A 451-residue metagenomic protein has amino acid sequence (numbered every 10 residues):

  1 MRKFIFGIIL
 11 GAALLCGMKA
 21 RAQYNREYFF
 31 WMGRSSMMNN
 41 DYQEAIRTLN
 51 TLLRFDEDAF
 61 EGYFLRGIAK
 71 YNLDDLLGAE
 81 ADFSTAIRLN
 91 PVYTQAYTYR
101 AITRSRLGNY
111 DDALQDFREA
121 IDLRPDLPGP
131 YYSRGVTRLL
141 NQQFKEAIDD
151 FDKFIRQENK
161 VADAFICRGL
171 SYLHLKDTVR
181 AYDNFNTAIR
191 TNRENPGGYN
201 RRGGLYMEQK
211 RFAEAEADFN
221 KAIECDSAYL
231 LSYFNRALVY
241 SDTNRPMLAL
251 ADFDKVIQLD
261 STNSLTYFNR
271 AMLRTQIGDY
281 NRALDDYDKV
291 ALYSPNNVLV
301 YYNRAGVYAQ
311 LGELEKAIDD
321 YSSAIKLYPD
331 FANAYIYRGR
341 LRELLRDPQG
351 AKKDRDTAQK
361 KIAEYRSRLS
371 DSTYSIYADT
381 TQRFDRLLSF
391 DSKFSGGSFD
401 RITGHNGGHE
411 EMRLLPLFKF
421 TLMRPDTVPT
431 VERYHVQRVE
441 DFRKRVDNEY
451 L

Functional and structural regions predicted by a protein language model:
M38-N39, N72, R106, L140 (+6 more regions): Register position in tetratricopeptide repeats
T51-L52, T85-A86, E119-A120, K153-F154 (+6 more regions): Canonical positions in the second alpha-helix
F55, L89, L123, Q157-E158 (+6 more regions): Structural marker of alpha-solenoid helical repeat scaffolds
N303, A309-Q310, K326-L451: Eukaryotic alpha-helical solenoid repeat scaffolds
